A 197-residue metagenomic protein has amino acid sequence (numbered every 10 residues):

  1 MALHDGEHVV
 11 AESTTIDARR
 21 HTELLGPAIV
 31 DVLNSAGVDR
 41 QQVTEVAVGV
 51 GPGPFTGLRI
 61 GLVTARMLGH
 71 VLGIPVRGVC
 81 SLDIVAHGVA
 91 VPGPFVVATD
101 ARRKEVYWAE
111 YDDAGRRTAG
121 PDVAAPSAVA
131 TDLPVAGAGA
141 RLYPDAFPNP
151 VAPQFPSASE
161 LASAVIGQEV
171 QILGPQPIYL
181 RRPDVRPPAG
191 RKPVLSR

Functional and structural regions predicted by a protein language model:
M1-V50: N-terminal beta-alpha supersecondary unit
M1-V9, R20, R77-R197: Oxyanion-binding and handling regions
I16-L24, F55, R59, V63 (+2 more regions): Residues at secondary-structure transition points
L24-P27, V63, M67, I84 (+1 more regions): Short amphipathic alpha-helical face segments that pack within enzyme cores and frequently flank/anchor catalytic
D31, M67, I178: Surface-exposed charge patches
S35, V71, G88-P92: Alpha-helix C-cap/termination motif
E45-V76: DPxDG-like acidic metal-binding loop motif
